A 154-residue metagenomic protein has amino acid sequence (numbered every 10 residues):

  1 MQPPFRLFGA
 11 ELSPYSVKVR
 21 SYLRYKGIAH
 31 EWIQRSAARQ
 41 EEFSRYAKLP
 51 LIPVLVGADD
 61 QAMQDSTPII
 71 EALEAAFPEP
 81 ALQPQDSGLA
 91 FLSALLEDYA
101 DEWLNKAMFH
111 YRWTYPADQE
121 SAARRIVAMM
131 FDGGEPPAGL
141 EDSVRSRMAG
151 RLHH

Functional and structural regions predicted by a protein language model:
M1-G139: GST-like domain detector, emphasizing the conserved glutathione-binding G-site in the N-terminal thioredoxin-like
A138-H154: A conserved mid-domain beta-alpha-beta active-site/ligand-binding segment of alpha/beta enzyme cores
